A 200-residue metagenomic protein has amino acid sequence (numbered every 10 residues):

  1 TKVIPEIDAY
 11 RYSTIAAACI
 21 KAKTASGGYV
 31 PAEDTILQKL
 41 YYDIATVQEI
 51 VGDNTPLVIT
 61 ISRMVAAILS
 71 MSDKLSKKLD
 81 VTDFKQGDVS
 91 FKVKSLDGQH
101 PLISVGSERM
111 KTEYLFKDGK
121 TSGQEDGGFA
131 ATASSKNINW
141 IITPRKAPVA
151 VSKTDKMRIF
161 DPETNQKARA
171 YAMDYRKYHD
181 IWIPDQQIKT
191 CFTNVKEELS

Functional and structural regions predicted by a protein language model:
T1-K21, E49-I61, D161-I183: Long, contiguous amphipathic alpha-helices that act as assembly "spine/axial" helices in icosahedral shell and virion
Y12-V89: Extended, solvent-exposed, turn-rich assembly/linker loops in the middle of proteins
G28-D34, M71-S200: Sequence/fold signature of self-assembling virion shell proteins
